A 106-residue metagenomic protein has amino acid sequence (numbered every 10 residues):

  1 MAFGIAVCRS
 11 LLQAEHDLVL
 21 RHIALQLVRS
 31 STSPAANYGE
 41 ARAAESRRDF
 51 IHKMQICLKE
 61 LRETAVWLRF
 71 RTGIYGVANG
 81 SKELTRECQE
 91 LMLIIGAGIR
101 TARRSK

Functional and structural regions predicted by a protein language model:
M1-K106: Short, C-terminally biased terminal segments at protein or domain edges
